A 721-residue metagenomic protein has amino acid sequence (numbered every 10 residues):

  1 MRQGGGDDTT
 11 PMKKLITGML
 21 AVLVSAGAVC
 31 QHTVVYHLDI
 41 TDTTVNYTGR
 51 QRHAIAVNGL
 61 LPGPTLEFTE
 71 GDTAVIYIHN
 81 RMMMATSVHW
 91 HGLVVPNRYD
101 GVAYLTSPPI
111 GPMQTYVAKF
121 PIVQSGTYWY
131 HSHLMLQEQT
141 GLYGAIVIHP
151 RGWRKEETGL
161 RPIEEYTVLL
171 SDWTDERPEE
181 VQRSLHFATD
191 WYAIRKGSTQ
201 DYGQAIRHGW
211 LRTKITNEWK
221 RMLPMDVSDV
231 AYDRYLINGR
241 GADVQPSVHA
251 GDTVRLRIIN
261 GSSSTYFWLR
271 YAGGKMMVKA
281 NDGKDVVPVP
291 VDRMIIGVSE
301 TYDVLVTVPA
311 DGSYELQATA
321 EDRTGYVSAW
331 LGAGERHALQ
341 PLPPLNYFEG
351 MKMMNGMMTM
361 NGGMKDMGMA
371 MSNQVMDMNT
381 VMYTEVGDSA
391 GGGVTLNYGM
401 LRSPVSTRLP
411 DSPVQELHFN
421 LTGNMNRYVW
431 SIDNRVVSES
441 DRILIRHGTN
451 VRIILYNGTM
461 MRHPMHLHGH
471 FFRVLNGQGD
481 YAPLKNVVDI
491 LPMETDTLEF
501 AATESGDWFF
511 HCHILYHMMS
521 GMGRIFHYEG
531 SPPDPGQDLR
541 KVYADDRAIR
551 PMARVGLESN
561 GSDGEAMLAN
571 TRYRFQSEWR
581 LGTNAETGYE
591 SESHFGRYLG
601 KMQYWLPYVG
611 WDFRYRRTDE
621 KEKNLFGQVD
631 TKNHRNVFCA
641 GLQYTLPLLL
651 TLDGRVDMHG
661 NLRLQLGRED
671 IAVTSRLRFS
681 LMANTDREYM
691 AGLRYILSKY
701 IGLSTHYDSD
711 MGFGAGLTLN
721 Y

Functional and structural regions predicted by a protein language model:
S25-A26: N-terminal signal peptide c-region/cleavage motif recognized by signal peptidases
Q31-V298, V304, R336-Q374, N379 (+4 more regions): Histidine-centered copper-binding motifs that mark active-site loops of extracellular/periplasmic copper enzymes
G101-A103, I432, D480, D538-L539 (+4 more regions): Outer-membrane beta-barrel translocator domains and adjoining extracellular loop/strand segments of Gram-negative
V278, I432, P464-H466, F471-V488: Intrinsic, low-complexity N-terminal interaction/targeting segments
G530-A585, R617-E620, N636-A640, Y689 (+1 more regions): Outer-membrane beta-barrel initiation region
R550-S559, R572-T583, S591-S593, Y604-Y615 (+6 more regions): Transmembrane beta-strand segments that form the barrel wall of outer-membrane beta-barrel proteins
G564, S593-F595, A640-L642, L664-R668 (+3 more regions): Membrane-embedded beta-strands of outer-membrane beta-barrel proteins, especially the hydrophobic/small aromatic
A691-R694, S709-Y721: Outer-membrane beta-barrel "beta-signal"
